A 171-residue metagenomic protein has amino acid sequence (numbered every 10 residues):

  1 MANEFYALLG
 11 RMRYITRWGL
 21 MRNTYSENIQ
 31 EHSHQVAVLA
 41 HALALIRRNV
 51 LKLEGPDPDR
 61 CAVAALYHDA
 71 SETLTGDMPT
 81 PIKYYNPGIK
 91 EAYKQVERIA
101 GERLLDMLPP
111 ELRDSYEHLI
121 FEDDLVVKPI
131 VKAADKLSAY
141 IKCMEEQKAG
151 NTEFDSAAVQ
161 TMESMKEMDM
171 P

Functional and structural regions predicted by a protein language model:
M1-P171: Alpha-helical, largely C-terminal catalytic domains that coordinate divalent metal ions via clustered Asp/Glu/His
